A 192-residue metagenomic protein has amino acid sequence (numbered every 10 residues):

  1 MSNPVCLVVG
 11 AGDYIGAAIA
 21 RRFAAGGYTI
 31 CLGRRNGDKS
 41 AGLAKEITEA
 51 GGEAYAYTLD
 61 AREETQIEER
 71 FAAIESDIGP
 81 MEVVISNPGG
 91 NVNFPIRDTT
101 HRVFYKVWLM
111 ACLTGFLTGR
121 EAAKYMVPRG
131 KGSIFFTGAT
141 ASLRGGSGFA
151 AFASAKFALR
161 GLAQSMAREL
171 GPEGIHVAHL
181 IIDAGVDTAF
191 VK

Functional and structural regions predicted by a protein language model:
G12-D13: Conserved glycine-rich cofactor-binding loop
G27-G42: Conserved glycine-rich Rossmann-like NAD(P)H-binding loop of the short-chain dehydrogenase/reductase
I47-T65: Rossmann-fold cofactor-recognition segment
N87-N93: Conserved NAD(P)H cofactor-binding loop of Rossmann-fold oxidoreductase domains
P95-I96, T100-W108: Substrate-binding pocket helix/loop in short-chain dehydrogenase/reductase
G119-R120, Q164: A short, exposed helix-loop element centered on a Lys and neighboring polar residues
S133-A158, Q164, R168-G171: Catalytic loop of short-chain dehydrogenase/reductase
